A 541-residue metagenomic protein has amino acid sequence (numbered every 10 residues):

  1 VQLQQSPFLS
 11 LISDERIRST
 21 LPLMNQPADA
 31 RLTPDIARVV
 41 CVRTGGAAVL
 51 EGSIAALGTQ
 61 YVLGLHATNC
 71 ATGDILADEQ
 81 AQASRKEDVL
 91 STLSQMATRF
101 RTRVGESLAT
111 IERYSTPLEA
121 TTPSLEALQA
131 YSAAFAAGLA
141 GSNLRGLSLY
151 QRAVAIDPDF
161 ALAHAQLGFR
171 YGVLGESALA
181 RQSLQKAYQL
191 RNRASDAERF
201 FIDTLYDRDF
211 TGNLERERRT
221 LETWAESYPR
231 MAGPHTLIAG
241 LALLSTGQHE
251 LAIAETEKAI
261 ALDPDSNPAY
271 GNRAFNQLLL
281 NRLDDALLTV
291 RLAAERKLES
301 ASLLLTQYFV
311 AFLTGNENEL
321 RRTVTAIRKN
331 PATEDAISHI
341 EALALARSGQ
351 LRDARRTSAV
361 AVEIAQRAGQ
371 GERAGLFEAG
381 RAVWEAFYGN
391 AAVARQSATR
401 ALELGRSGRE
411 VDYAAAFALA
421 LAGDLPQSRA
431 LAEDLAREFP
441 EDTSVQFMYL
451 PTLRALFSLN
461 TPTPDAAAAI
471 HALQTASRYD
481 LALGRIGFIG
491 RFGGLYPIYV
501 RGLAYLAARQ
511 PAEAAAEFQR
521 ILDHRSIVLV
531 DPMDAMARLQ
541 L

Functional and structural regions predicted by a protein language model:
V1-S300, N318, R322, T333 (+5 more regions): Acidic, proline/glycine-rich low-complexity intrinsically disordered segments
I111-Y131, Y188-E198, I327, A368-R373 (+3 more regions): TPR-adjacent "capping" and linker segments in tetratricopeptide-repeat scaffold/adaptor proteins
F135, F169, L205-Y206, G240-L241 (+8 more regions): Residue-level recognition of tetratricopeptide repeat
A140, L174, R208-T211, S245-T246 (+7 more regions): Structural motif corresponding to the intra-repeat A-B loop/turn of tetratricopeptide repeats
A155, Y188-Q189, E226, A261 (+7 more regions): Amphipathic alpha-helical segments of tetratricopeptide repeats
D159, N192-D196, R230, D265 (+8 more regions): Short coil loop/turn residues that delineate tetratricopeptide repeat
L162-Q166, E198-I202, G233-I238, P268-N272 (+8 more regions): Alpha-solenoid helical repeat scaffolds
A468-L529: Generic long, charged, amphipathic alpha-helical segments
